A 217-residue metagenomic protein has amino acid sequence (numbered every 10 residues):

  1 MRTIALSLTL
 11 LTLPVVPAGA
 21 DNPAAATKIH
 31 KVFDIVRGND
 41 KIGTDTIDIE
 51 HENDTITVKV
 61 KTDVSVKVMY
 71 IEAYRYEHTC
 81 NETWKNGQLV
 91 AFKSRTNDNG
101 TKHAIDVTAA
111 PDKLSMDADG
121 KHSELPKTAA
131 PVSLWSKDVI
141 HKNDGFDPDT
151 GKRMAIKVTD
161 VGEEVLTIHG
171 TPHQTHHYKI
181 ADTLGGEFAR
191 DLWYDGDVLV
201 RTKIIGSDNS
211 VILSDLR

Functional and structural regions predicted by a protein language model:
M1-I4: Positively charged n-region of N-terminal signal peptides that target proteins for export
L10-A18: Hydrophobic h-region of N-terminal signal peptides that target proteins for export in Gram-negative bacteria
A20-P111, D117-G120, L125-R217: Acidic, serine/threonine-rich low-complexity disordered tracts
